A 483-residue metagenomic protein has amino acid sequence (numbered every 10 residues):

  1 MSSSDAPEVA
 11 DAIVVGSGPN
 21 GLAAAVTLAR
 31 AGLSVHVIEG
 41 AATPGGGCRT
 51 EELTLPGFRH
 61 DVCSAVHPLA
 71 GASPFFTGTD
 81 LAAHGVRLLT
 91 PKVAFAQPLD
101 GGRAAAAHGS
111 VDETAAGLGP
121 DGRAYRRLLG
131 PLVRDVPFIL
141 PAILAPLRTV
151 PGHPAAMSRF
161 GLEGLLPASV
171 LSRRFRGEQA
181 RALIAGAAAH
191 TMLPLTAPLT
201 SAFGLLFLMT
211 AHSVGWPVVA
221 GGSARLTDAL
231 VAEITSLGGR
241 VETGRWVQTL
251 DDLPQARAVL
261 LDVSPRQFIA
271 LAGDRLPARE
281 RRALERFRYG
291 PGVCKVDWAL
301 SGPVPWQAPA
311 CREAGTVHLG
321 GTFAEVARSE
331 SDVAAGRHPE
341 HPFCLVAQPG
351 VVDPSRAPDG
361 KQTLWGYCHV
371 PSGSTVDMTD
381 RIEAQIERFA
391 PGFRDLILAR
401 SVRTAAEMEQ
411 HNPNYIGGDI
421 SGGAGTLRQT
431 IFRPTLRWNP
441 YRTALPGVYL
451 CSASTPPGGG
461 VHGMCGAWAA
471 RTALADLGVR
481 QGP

Functional and structural regions predicted by a protein language model:
M1-A12, R30, Q429-F432, L436 (+1 more regions): Extreme N-terminal leader/targeting segments of oxidoreductases
A6-R134, F138, A424: N-terminal glycine-rich phosphate/pyrophosphate-binding loop and immediately adjacent elements
S64, C451-L474: A conserved FAD-binding loop/helix module that cradles the flavin
D100-L199: Rossmann-like flavin
R123-A124, P303-V304, R337-E340, S374-P413: Flavin-binding catalytic cores
G177-P194, E340-L345, G392-P456: A glycine-rich dinucleotide-binding beta-alpha-beta segment and adjacent secondary-structure elements that constitute
L206-Q248: Helical element adjacent to the flavin cofactor pocket in flavoenzyme catalytic cores
T243-A357: Mid-domain catalytic core of redox enzymes that form a hydrophobic substrate pocket/lid adjacent to a catalytic redox
